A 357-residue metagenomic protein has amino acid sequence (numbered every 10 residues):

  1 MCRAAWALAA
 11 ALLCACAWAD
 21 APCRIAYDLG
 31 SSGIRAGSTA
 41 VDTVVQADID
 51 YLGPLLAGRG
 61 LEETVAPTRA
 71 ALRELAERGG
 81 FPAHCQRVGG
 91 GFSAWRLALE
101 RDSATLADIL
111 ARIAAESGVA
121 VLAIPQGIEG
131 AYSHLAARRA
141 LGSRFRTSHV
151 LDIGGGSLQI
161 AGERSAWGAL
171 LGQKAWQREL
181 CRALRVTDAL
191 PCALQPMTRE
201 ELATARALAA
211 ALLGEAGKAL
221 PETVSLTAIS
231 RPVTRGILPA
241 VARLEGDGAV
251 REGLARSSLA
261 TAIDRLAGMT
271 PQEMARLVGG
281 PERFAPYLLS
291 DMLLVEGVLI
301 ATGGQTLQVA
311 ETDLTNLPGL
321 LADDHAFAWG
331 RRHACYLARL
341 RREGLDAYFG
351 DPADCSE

Functional and structural regions predicted by a protein language model:
M1-W6: Bacterial N-terminal signal peptides that target proteins for export
C14-W18: N-terminal signal peptide c-region/cleavage motif recognized by signal peptidases
D20-T43, A137, L141-L170: Gly/Thr-rich phosphate-binding beta-strand-loop-beta motif of the actin/hexokinase/Hsp70
S31, I49-L52: N-terminal extension/subdomain marker
V41, A76-C85, A115-E116: Signal peptide-proximal N-terminal region of secreted/periplasmic/extracellular or secretory-lumen proteins
L55-R73, W95-T147, G162-E357: Helical "lid/coupling" subdomains associated with nucleotide-phosphate turnover
